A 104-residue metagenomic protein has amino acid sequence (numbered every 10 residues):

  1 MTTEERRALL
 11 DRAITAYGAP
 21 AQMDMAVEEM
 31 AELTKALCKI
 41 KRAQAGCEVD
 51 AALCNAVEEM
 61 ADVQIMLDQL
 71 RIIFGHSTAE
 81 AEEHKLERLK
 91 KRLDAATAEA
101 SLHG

Functional and structural regions predicted by a protein language model:
M1-G104: Flexible "arm" and connector segments at domain edges
